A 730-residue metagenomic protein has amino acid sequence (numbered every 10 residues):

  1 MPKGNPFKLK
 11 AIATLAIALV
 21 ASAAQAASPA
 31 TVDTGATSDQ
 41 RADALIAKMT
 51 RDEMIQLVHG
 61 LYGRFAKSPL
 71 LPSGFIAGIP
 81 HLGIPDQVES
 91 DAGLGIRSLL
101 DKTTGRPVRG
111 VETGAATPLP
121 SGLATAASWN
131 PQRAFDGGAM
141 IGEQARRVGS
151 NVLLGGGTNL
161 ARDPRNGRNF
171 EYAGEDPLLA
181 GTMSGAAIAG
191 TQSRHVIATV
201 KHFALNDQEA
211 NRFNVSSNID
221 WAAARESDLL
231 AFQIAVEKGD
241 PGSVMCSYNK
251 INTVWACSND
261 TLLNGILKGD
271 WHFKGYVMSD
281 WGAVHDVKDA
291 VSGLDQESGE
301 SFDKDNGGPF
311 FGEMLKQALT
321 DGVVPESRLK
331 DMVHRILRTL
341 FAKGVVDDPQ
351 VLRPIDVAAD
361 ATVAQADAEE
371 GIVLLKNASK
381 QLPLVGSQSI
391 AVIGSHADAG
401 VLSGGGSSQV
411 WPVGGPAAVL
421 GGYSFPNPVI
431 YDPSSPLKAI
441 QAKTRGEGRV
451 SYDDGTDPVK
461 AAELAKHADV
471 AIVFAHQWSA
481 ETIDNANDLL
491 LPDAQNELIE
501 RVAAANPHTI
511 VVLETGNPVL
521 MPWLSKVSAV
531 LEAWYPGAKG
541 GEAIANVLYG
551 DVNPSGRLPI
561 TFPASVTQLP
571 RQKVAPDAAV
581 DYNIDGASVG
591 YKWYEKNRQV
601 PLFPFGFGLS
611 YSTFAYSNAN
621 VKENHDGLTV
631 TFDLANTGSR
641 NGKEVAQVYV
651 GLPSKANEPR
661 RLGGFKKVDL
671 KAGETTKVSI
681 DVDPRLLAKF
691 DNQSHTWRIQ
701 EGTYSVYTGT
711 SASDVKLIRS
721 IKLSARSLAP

Functional and structural regions predicted by a protein language model:
M1-Q25: Gram-negative bacterial Sec-dependent N-terminal signal peptides
P6, A11-A13, A204, R338 (+1 more regions): Sequence-pattern detector for short linear motifs and compositional/periodic biases rather than a specific fold
Q25-F690, T696-S713, A729: Glycoside hydrolase catalytic-domain context in secreted enzymes
V715-A729: Short beta-strand elements
